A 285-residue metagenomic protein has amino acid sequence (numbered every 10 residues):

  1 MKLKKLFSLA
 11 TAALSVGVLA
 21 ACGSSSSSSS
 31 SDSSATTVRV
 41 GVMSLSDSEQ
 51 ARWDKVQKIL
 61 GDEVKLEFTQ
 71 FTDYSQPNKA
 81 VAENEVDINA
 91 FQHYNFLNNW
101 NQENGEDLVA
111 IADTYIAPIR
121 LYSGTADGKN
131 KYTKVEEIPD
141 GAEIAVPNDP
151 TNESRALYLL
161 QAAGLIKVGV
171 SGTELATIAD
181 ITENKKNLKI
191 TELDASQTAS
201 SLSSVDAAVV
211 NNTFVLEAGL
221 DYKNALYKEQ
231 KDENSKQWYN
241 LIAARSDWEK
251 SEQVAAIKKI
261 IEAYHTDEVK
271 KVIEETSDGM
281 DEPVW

Functional and structural regions predicted by a protein language model:
G17-A21: C-terminal motif of bacterial Sec signal peptides marking the signal peptidase cleavage site
G23-S25: Bacterial signal peptide processing site
S30-T36, S123-I144: Flexible hinge/capping segments at coil-to-helix
T37-V38, V42-T69, Q76, A80: Short, polar/charged alpha-helical segment
F68-K79, G172-S200: Short helix-initiation/N-cap motifs at beta->coil->alpha
N99-I111, A126-G128, S204, V209 (+1 more regions): Ligand-binding "clamshell"
P118-K134, W238-V254: A bilobed periplasmic-binding-protein/Venus flytrap-type ligand-binding module shared by bacterial periplasmic
S154-Q161, E262-V284: Periplasmic-binding protein-like
